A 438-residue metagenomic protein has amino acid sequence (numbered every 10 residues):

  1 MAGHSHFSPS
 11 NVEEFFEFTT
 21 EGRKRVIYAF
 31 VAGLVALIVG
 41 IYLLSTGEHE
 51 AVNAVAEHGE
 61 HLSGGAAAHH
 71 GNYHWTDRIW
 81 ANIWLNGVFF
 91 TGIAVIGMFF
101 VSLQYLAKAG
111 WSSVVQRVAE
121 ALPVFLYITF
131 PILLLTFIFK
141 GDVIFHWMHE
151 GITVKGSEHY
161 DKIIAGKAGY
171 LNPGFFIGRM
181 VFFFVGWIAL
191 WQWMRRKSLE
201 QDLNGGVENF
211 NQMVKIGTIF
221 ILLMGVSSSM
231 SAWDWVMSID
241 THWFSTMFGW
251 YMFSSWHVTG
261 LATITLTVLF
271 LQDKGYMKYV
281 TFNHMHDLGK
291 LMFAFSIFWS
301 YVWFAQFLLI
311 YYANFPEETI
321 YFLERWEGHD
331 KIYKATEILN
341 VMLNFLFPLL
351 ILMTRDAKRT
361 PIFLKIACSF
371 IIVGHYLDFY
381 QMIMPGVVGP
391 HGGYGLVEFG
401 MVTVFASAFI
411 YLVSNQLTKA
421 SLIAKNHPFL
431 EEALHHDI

Functional and structural regions predicted by a protein language model:
M1-I41, S45-H74, F145-G169, R195-M213 (+3 more regions): Extramembrane terminal tails and long inter-domain/linker segments of multi-pass membrane proteins
G3, L44-H58, G87-L203, F220: Transmembrane-helix bundle segments that line or gate the permeation/cavity pathway in multi-pass membrane proteins
G3-S5, G156-D161, V341-I438: TerminUS-proximal long segments
R23-V26, L34-I38, E57-H69, K167-E337 (+1 more regions): Long, contiguous internal "core" modules enriched in hydrophobic/ aromatic residues
V31-G40, P123-G141, A294-W303, I366-V373: Hydrophobic alpha-helical membrane-insertion segments
W80-L85, V115-A119, D240-F253, V388-G400: Non-cytosolic membrane-interface motifs at loop->transmembrane helix junctions
G87-V88, I163-G186, K331-F345, F399-A408 (+1 more regions): Hydrophobic alpha-helical transmembrane segments
A94-K108, M180-E200, T265-Q272, F345-K365 (+1 more regions): Transmembrane alpha-helical segments in integral membrane proteins
